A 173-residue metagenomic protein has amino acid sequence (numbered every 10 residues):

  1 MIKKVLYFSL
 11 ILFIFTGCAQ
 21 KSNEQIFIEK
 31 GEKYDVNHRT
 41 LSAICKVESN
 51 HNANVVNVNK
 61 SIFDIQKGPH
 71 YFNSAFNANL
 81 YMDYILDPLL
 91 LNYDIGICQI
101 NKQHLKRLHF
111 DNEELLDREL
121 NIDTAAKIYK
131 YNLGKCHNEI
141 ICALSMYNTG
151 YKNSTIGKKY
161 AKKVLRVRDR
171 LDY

Functional and structural regions predicted by a protein language model:
K4-T16: Sec-dependent N-terminal signal peptides
C18-Y173: Catalytic glycan-binding domains that act on GlcNAc-containing polysaccharides
